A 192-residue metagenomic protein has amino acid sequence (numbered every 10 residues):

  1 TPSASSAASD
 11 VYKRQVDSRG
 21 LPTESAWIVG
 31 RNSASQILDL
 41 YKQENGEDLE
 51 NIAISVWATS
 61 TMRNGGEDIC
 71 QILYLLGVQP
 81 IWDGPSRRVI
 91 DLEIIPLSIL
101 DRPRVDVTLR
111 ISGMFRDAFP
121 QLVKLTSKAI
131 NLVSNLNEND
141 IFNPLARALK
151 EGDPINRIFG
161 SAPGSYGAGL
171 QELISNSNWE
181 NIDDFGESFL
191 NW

Functional and structural regions predicted by a protein language model:
T1-A8, Y12: Single conserved hydrophobic/aromatic residue that forms the stacking wall/gate of nucleotide- or nucleobase-binding
S6, N45-D48, L100-R102: Solvent-exposed alpha-helices and their adjacent loops that cap or buttress functional pockets in soluble metabolic
D10, S18-R19, N45-N51, T61 (+1 more regions): Acidic catalytic cores of enzymes that act on phosphate-bearing nucleotides/polynucleotides
V16, L21-I28, I52, V56 (+2 more regions): Catalytic or ion-translocation cores adjacent to nucleophile or general acid/base/metal-coordination motifs in diverse
E24-G46: Segments forming glycine/polar-rich beta-alpha architectures that bind adenosine-containing cofactors
S25-N32, Q121, S161, S177-E180: Alpha-helix boundary/N-cap detector
F142-W192: Charge-rich interaction surfaces and accessory domains that mediate macromolecular binding and assembly
